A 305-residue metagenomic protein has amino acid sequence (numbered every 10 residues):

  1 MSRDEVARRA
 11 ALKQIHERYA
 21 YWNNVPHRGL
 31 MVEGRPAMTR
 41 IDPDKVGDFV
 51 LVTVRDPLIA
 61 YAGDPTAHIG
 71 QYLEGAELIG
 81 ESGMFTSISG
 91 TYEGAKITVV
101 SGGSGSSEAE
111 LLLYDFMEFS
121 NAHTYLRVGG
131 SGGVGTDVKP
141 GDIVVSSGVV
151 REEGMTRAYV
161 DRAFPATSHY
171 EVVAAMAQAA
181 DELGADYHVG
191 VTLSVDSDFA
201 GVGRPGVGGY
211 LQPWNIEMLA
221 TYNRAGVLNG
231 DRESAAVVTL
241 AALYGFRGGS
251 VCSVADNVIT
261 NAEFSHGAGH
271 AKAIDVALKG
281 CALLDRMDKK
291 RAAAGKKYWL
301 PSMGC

Functional and structural regions predicted by a protein language model:
S2-S107: N-terminal short beta-loop-beta anion/metal-coordinating cradle
R8, I79-C305: Glycine-rich phosphate- or other oxyanion-binding loops that anchor nucleotides, phosphorylated ligands
